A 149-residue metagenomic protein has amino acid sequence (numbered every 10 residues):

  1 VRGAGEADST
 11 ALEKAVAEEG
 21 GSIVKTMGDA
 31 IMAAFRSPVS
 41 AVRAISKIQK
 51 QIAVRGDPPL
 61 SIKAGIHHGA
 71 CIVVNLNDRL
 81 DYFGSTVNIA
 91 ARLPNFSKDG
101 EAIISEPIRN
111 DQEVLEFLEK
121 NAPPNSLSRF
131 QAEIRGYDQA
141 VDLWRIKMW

Functional and structural regions predicted by a protein language model:
V1-R43, Q51: Catalytic NTP-binding/metal-coordinating core of nucleotidyl cyclase/transferase enzymes
K14-A15, A44-R55, R92-F96: Amphipathic alpha-helical regulatory segments at dimerization interfaces that relay allosteric signals between sensory
A34, I72-N75, D111-E113: Short, solvent-exposed loop/turn segments at secondary-structure junctions
V39, R43, L76-D81, N121: Metal-dependent catalytic cores of enzymes that make or break cyclic nucleotides and related phosphoester linkages
P59-N75: A short glycine-enriched loop-to-beta-strand structural element that forms part of the catalytic core of nucleotide
V73-F96: Catalytic-core segments of nucleotide cyclases and related cyclic-nucleotide turnover enzymes
D99-G100, E106-W149: Intrinsically disordered, glycine/charged-rich C-terminal tails and inter-domain linkers that flank nucleotidyl cyclase
